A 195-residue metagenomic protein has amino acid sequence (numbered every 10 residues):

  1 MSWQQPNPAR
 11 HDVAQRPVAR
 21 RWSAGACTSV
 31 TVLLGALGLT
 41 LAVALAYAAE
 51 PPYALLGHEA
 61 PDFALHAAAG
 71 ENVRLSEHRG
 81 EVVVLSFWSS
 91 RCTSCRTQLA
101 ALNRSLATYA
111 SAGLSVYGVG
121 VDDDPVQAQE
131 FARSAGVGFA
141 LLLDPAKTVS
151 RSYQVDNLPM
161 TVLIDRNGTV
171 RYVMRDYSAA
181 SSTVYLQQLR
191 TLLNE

Functional and structural regions predicted by a protein language model:
M1-A26: N-terminal secretory signal peptides that target proteins for export/translocation
A26-A44: Bacterial N-terminal signal peptides
Y47-L75: N-terminal "domain-start" segment that seeds a small globular fold
S76-T93: Short active-site neighborhood of thiol/selenol oxidoreductases, capturing the structured segment around
V84-S86, G118, V162-L163: Hydrophobic beta-strand core positions in alpha/beta domains
R96-A135, P145-S152: Structural microenvironment flanking redox-active thiols in thiol-disulfide oxidoreductases
E130-V137, P145-R190: Thiol/disulfide oxidoreductase modules built on the thioredoxin-like
